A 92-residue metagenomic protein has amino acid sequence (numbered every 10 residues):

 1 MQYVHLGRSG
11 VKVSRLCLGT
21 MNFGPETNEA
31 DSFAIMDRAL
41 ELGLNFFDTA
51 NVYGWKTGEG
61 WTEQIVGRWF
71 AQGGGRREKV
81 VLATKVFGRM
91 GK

Functional and structural regions predicted by a protein language model:
M1-V81: N-terminal binding-site loop/beta-alpha segment at the start of enzyme catalytic domains that lines or forms
W55, R89-K92: A short acidic, helix-capping loop that chelates divalent metal ions and anchors anionic groups
E78-M90: A short, structured active-site edge motif that brings together acidic residues
